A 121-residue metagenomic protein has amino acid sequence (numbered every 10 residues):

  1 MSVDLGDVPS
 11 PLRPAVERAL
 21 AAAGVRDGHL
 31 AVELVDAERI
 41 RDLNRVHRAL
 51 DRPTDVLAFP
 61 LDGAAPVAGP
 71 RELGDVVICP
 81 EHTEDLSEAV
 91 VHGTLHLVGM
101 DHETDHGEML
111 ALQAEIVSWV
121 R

Functional and structural regions predicted by a protein language model:
M1-A89, T94-R121: An acidic/histidine-cluster motif and surrounding catalytic segment that typifies divalent-metal-assisted enzyme active
